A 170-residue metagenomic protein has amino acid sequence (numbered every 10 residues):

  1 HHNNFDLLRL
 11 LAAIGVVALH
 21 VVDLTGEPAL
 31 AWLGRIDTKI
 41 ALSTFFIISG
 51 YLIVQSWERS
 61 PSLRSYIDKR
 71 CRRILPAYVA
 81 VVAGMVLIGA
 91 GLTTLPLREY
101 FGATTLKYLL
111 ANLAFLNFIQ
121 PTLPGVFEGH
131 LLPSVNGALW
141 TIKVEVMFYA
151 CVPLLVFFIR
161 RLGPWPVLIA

Functional and structural regions predicted by a protein language model:
H2-E58, L75-Y78: Functionally critical transmembrane alpha-helices in membrane proteins and complexes, commonly lining
F5, S62-Y66, I74, T141 (+1 more regions): Alpha-helical transmembrane segments and their helix-entry boundary regions
I14-V17, V86-L87, P153-F157: Alpha-helical transmembrane segments of multipass membrane proteins
A41-R72, A77-E99: Juxtamembrane transmembrane-helix termini
L42-S49, V144-F148, V152: Hydrophobic core segments of transmembrane alpha-helices in multi-pass, intramembrane catalytic enzymes
L63, I67-C71, T105-L116, L154 (+1 more regions): Hydrophobic alpha-helical segments of integral membrane proteins, encompassing both true transmembrane helices
V79-V146, A150: Membrane-interface helix-loop-helix regions
V146-A170: Solvent-exposed interhelical
